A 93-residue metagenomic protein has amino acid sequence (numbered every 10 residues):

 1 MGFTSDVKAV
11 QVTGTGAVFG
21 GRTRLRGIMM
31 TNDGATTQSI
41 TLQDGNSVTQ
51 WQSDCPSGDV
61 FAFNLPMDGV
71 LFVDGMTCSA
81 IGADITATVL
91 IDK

Functional and structural regions predicted by a protein language model:
M1-K93: Surface-exposed, low-hydrophobicity beta-strand/loop segments enriched in small/polar/acidic residues
